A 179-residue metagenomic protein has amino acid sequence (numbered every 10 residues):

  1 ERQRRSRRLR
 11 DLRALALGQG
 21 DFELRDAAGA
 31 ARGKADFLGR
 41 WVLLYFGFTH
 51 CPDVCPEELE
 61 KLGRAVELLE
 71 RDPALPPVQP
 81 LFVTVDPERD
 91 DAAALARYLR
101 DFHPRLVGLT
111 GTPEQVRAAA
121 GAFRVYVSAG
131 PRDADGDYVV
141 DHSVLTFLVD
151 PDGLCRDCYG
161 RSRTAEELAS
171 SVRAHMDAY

Functional and structural regions predicted by a protein language model:
E1-D21, R25, A178-Y179: N-terminal targeting signals for export/organelle localization
Q19-G20, V42, S143-L145: Short loop/turn microsegments at loop-to-beta-strand junctions
F22-V42: A short beta-strand-turn-helix
A35-E58, L62: Short active-site neighborhood of thiol/selenol oxidoreductases, capturing the structured segment around
R40-W41, E58-F82: Conserved helix-turn-beta segment immediately C-terminal to the redox Cys motif in thioredoxin-like folds
L75-D90, R105-E114: Thiol-based oxidoreductase modules, predominantly thioredoxin-like and allied folds used for disulfide exchange
A96-S143: Short, internal strand/loop/helix patches that form the active-site neighborhood or redox-interaction surface
R132-Y179: Thiol-/selenol-based redox modules, centered on thioredoxin-like and closely related oxidoreductase domains
